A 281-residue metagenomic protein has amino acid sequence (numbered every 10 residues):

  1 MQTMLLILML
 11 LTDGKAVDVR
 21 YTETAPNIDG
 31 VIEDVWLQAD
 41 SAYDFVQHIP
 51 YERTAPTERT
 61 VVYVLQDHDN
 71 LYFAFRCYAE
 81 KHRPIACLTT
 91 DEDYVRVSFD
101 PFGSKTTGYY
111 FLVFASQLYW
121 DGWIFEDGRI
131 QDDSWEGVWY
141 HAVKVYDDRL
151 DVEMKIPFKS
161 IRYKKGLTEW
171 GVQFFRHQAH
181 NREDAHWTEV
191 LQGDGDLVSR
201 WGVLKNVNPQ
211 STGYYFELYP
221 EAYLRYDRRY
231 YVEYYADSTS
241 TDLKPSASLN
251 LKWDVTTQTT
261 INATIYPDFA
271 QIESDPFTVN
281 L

Functional and structural regions predicted by a protein language model:
M1-Q2, M154: Generic low-polarity alpha-helical segments
Q2-L11: Sec-dependent N-terminal signal peptides
L11-L281: Structural preference for beta-rich elements and adjacent junctions enriched in aromatics
